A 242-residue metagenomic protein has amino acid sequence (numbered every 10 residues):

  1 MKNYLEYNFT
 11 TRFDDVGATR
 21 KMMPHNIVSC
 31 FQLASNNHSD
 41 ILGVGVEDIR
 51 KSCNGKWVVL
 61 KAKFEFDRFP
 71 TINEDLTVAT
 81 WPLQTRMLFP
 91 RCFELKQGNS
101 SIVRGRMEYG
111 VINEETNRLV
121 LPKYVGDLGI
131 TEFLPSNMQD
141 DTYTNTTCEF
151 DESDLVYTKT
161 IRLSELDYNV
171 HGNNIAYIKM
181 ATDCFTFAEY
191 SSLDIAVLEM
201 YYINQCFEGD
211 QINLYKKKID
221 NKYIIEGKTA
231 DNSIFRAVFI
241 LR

Functional and structural regions predicted by a protein language model:
M1-V59, R104-R106, N113-L193: Hot-dog-fold acyl-thioester-processing enzymes
K2-Y7, K63-D67, T71-T147, C206-E208 (+1 more regions): HotDog/MaoC-like acyl-thioester-processing domains
G55-F69, L193-Q205: Small beta-barrel nucleic-acid-binding modules, principally OB-folds
E74-D75, D151-L155, D210-Q211: Short coil-to-beta-strand transition motifs
H171-R242: Structured core of small recognition/catalytic domains
